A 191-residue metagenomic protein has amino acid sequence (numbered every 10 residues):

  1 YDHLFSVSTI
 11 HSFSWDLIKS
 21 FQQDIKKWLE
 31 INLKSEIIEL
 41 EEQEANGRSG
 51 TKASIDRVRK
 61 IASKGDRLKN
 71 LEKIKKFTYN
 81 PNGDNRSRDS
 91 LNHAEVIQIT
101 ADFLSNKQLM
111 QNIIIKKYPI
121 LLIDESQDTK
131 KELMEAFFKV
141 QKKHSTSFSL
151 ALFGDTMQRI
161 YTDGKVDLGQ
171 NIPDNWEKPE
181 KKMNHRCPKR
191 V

Functional and structural regions predicted by a protein language model:
Y1-A62, Q98: Conserved P-loop NTPase-based nucleic-acid remodeling module centered on helicase motor cores
F5, I120, A151: Hydrophobic "anchor" residues on beta-strands that sit immediately upstream of conserved functional sites
S8, I123, G154-D155: Active-site flanking residues adjacent to catalytic metal/cofactor-binding acidic residues
E39-L122, K131-A136, T162, V166: Accessory N-terminal region flanking or inserted into the helicase ATPase core in nucleic-acid motor proteins
L121-Q127, E180: Short catalytic-loop micro-motif centered on adjacent basic/acidic residues
Q127-T129, Q158-R159: Residues immediately C-terminal
E135-V191: Conserved RecA-like helicase ATPase core segment that couples NTP binding/hydrolysis to strand translocation
